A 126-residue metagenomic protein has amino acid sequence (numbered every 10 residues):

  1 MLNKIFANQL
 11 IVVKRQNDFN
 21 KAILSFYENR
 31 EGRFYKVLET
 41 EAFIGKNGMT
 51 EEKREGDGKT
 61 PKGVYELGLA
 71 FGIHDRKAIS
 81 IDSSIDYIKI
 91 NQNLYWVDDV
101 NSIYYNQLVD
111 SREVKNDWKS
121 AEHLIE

Functional and structural regions predicted by a protein language model:
M1-E126: Cell wall/extracellular polymer interaction/catalysis modules
